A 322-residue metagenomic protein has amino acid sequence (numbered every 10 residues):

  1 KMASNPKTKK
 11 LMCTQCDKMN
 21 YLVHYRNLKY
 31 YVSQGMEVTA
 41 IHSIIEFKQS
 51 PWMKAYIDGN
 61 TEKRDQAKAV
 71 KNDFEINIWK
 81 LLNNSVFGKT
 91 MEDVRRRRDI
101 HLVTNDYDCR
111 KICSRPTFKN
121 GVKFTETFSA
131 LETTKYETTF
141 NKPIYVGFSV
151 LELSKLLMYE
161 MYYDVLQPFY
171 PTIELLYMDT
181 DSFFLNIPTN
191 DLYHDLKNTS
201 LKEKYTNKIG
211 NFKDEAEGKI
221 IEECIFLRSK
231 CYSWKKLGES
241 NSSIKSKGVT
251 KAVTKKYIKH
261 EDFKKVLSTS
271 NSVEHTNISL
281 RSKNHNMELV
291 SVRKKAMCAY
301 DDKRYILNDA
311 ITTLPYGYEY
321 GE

Functional and structural regions predicted by a protein language model:
K1-E322: Conserved acidic
